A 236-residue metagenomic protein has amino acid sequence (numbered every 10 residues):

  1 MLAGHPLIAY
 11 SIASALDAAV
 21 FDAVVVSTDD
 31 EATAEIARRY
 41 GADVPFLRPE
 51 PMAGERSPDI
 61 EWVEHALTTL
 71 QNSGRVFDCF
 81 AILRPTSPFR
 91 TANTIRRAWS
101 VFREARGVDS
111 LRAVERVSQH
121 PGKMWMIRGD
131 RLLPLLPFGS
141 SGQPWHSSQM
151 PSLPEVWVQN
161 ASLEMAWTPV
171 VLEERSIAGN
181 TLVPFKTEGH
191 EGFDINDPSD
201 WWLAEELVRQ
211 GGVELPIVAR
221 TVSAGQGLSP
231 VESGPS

Functional and structural regions predicted by a protein language model:
M1-S27: N-terminal glycine-rich phosphate-binding loop and ensuing alpha1 helix
V20, Y40-A42, R128: Short, structured coil segments at secondary-structure junctions
V20-V25, D109, H190-G192: Short active-site oxyanion
F21, R75-F77, A105-V108: Short, high-confidence coil segments that cap the C-terminus of an alpha-helix and link into the following beta-strand
V25, E31-A81, R90-S100: Short phosphate-binding loop-to-helix
E61, P88-T181, K186-T187: Conserved core of the sugar-phosphate nucleotidyltransferase
P154-E232: Conserved alpha/beta core of the MobA/IspD/sugar-nucleotide pyrophosphorylase nucleotidyltransferase superfamily
